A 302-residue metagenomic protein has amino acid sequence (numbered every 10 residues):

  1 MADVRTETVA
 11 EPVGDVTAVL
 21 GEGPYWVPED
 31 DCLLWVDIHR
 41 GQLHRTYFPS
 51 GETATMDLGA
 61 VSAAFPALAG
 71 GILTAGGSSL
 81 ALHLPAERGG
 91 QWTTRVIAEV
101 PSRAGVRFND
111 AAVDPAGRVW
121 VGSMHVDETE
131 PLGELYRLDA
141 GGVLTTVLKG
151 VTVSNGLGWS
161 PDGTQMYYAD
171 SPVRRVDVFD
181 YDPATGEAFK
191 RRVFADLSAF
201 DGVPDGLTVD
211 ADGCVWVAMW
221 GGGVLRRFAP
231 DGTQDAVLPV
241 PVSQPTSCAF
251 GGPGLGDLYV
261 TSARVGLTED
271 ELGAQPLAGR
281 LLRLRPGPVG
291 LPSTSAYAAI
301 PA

Functional and structural regions predicted by a protein language model:
V9-D15, G51-D57, T94-P101, G142-K149 (+2 more regions): A short beta-strand motif characteristic of beta-propeller blades
V16-D31, L58-G76, S102-R118, V147-Q165 (+3 more regions): Beta-rich, blade/repeat-based domains predominating in secreted/periplasmic proteins but also intracellular
V27-E29, L33-H39, I72-S78, V119-T129 (+4 more regions): Conserved beta-strand positions in repeat-built beta-propeller and related beta-rich domains
Q42-H44, S79-A81, G133-Y136, R175-D177 (+2 more regions): A short loop-to-beta-strand structural motif that recurs across blades of beta-propeller domains
L84-G89, F179-E187, R285-L291: Short loop/turn segments immediately following beta-strands, especially the blade-tip and inter-blade linker loops
T93-K149: Hydrophobic alpha-helical segments and helix pairs
R175, F179, D196-T233: Loop/turn-rich, solvent-exposed surfaces of beta-rich toroidal or solenoidal domains
A249-A302: Blade-level signature of beta-propeller repeat domains, shared across WD40, Kelch, NHL, RCC1 and BNR/Asp-box propellers
